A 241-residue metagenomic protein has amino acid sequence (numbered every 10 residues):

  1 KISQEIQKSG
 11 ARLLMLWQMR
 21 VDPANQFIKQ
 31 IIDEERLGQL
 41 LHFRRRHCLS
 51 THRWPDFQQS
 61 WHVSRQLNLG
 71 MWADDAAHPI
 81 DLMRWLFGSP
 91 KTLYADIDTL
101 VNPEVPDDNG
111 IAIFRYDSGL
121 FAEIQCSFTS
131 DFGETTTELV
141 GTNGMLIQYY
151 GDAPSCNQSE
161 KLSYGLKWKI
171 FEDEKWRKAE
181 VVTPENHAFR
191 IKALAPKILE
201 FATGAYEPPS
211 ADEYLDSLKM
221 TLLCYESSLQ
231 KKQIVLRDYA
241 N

Functional and structural regions predicted by a protein language model:
K1-E5, S9, Q30-E34, R115: Alpha-helical structural signal in soluble globular domains
S3, K8, K197-N241: C-terminal helix-rich "cap/oligomerization" subdomain common to oxidoreductases
S9-A11, L120: A short helix->loop->beta-strand "cap" motif at the edges of active sites that frequently abuts
A11-L14, M19-D96, L100-P103, K231: Predominantly a Rossmann-like dinucleotide-binding segment in NAD(P)-dependent oxidoreductases
W17-R20, F128, E213: Structured beta->alpha junctions
D74, I80-C156, K192-E207, L222-C224 (+1 more regions): Contiguous beta-strand/loop segments that form the cofactor/metal-binding neighborhood of enzyme cores
T137, P154-R177: Short polybasic amphipathic segments
V182-P196, D212: Active-site loop of classical SDR/Rossmann-like NAD(P)-dependent oxidoreductases, centered on the catalytic Tyr-X3-Lys
